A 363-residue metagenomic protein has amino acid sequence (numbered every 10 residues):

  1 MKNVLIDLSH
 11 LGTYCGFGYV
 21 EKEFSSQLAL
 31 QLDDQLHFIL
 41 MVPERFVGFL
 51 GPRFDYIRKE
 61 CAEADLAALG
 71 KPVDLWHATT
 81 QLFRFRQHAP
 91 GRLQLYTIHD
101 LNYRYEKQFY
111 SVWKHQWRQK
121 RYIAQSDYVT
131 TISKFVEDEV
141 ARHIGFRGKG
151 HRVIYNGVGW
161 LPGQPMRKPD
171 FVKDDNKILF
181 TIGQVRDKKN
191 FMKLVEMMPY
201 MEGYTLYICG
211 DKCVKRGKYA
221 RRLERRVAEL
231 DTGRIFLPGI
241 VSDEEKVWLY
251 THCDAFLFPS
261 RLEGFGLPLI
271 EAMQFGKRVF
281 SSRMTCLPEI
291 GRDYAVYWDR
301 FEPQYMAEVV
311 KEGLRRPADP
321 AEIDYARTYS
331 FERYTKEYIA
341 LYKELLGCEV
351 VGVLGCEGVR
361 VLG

Functional and structural regions predicted by a protein language model:
M1-V351, G355, G363: Carbohydrate transferase catalytic cores enriched for Leloir-type hexosyltransferases
